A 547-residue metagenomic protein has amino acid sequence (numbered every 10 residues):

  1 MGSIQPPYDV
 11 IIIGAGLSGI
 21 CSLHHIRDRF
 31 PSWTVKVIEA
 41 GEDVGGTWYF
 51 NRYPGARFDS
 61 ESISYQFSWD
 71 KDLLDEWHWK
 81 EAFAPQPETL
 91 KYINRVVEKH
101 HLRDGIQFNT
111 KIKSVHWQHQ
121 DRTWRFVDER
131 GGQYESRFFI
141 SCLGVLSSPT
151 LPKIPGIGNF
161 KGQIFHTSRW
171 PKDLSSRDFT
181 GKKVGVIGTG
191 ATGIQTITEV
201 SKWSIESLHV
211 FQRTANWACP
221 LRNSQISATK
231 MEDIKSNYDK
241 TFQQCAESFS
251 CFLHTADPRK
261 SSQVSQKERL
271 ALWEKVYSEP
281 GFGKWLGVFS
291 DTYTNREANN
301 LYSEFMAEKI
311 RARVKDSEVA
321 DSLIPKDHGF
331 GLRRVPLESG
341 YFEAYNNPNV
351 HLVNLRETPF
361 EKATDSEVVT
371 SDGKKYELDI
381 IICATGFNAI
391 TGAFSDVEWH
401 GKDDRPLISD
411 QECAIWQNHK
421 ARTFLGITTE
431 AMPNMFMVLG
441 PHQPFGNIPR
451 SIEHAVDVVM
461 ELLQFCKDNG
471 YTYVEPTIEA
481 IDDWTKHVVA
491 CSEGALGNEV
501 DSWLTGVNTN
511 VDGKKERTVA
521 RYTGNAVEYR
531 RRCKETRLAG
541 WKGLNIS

Functional and structural regions predicted by a protein language model:
G2-V10, A15, I20-I157, F179 (+2 more regions): N-terminal FAD-binding dinucleotide-binding subdomain shared by FAD-dependent oxidases/monooxygenases
I20, I194-Q195: Glycine-rich nucleophile elbow surrounding the catalytic serine of serine-hydrolase chemistry
K153, T196-E199: A short acidic, amphipathic alpha-helical/loop segment
S175-R177, V184-I187: A conserved hydrophobic secondary-structure block that centers on an alpha-helix together with its immediately flanking
